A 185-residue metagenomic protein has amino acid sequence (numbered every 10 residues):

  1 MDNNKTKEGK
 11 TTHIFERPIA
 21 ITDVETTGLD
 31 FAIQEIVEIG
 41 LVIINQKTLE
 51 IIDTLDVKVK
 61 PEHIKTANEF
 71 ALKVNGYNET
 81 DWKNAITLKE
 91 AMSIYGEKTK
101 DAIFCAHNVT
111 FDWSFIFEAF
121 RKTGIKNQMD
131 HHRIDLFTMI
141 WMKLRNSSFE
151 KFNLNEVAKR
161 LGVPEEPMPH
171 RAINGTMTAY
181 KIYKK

Functional and structural regions predicted by a protein language model:
D2-F117, N155-H170: Conserved non-catalytic scaffold segment of RNase H-like nuclease domains
L29-F31, W141, K181: Conserved protein kinase catalytic core
D112-H132: Substrate-recognition/cap helix-loop segment adjacent to the acidic, metal-dependent catalytic center of Asp-based
W113, L136, I173-T176: Conserved glycosyltransferase catalytic-site signature
A119-T123, M142-R145, R160, I182-K185: Active-site catalytic microenvironments for nucleophilic, acid-base chemistry
R133-F149: Short alpha-helix plus adjacent loop in nuclease-associated cores
E150-L154: Juxtamembrane/interfacial segments flanking transmembrane helices
R171-K184: Acidic, divalent-metal-coordinating active-site segment for phosphoryl/phosphodiester hydrolysis, typified by short
